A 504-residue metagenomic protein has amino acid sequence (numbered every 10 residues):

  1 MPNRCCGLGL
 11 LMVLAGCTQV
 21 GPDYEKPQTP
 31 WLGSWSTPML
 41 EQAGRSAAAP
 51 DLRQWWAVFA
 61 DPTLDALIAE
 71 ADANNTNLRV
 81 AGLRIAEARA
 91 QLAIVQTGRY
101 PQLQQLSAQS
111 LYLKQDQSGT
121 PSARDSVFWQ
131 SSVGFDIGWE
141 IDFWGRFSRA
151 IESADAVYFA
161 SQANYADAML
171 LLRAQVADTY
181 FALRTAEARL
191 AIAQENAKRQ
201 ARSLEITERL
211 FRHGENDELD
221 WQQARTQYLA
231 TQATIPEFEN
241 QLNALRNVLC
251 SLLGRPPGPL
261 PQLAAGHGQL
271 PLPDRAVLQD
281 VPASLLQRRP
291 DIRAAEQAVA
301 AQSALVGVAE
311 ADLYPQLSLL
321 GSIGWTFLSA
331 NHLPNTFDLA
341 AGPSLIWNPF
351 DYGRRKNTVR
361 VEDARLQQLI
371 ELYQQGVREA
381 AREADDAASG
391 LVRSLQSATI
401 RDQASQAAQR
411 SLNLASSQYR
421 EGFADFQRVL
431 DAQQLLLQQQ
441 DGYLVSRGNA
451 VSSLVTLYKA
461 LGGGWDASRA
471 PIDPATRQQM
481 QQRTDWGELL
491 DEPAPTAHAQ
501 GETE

Functional and structural regions predicted by a protein language model:
P2-A73, S131, D155, E239-Q287 (+3 more regions): Terminal intrinsically disordered/low-complexity segments used for targeting and assembly
D23-E25, S34, R53-Q54, A60-E70 (+6 more regions): Small/polar-residue-enriched beta-strand and adjacent coil segments characteristic of outer-membrane beta-barrel
N74-N75, H213, E421: Charged, alpha-helical scaffolding/interaction elements associated with membrane systems
V80-V95, A168, L172-E195, R199-R209 (+9 more regions): Amphipathic alpha-helical coiled-coil segments
L210-N216: Amphipathic alpha-helical interface segments used for oligomerization, scaffolding, and membrane association
D217, P256, A424-D425: Short coil/turn motifs that cap or connect alpha-helices
